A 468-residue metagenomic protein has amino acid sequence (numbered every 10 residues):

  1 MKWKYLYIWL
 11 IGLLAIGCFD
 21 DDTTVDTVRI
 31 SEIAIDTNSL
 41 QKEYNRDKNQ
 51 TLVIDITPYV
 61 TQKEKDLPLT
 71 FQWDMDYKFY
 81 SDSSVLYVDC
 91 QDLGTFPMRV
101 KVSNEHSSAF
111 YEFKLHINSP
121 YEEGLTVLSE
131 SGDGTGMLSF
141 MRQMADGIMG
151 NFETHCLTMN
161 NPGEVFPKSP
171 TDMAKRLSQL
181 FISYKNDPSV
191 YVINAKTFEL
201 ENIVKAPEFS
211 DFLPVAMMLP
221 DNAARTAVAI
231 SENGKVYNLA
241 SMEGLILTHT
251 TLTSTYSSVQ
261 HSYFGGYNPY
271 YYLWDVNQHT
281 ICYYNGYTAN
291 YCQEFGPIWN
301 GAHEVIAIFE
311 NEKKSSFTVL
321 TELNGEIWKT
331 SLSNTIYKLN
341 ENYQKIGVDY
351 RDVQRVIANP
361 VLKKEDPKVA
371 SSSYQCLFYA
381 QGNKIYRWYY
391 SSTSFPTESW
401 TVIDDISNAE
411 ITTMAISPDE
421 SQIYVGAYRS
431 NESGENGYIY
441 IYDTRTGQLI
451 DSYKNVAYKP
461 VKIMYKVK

Functional and structural regions predicted by a protein language model:
K2-W9: Sec-dependent signal peptide recognition, specifically the positively charged N-region followed immediately by
L14-G17: C-terminal motif of bacterial Sec signal peptides marking the signal peptidase cleavage site
F19-N160, E164, Y428, E432-G447 (+2 more regions): Acidic/polar, low-complexity intrinsically disordered N-terminal segments immediately downstream of a Sec signal
M98, S103-E112, I117, A195-A224: Surface-exposed, polar helix/loop patches in the mature regions of secreted/periplasmic/lumenal proteins that form
E122-D133, S139, T171-K185, Y191 (+6 more regions): Short beta-strand elements that form the blades of beta-propeller/WD-repeat-like and other beta-sheet-rich scaffold
E122-V127, T397-R429: C-terminal hydrophobic structural anchor segments that stabilize assembly/packing rather than catalytic chemistry
M137-N160, K185-D211, N233-S257, V276-E304 (+3 more regions): Surface-exposed loop/turn elements that mediate protein-protein interactions on large endomembrane-trafficking
M159-L177, P207-T226, T248-Y270, Q293-S316 (+3 more regions): Repeated scaffold domains used in trafficking and secretory/extracellular systems, primarily beta-propellers
